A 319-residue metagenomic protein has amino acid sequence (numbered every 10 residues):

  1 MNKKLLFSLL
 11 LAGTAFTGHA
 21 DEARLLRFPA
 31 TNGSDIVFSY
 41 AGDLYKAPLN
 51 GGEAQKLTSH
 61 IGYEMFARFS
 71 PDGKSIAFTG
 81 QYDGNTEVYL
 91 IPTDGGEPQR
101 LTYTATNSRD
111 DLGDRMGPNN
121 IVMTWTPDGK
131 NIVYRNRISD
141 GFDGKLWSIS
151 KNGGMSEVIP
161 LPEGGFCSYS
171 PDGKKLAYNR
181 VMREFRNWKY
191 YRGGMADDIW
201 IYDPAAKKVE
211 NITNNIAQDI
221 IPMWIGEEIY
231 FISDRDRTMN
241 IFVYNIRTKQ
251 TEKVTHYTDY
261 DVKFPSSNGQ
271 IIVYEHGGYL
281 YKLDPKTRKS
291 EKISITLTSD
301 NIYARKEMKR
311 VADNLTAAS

Functional and structural regions predicted by a protein language model:
M1-L6: Bacterial N-terminal signal peptides that target proteins for export
L10-G18: Hydrophobic h-region of N-terminal signal peptides that target proteins for export in Gram-negative bacteria
A20-D21, S39-Y45, S59-E64, T79-Y89 (+12 more regions): A flexible loop/linker signature enriched in serine peptidases of the S9 family
D21-A47, L315-S319: Beta-strand-rich domains and repeat architectures in extracellular enzymes and scaffolds, especially beta-propellers
D21-L26, G52-A54, N301-A317: A short helix->beta-strand "capping" segment at the edge of beta-propeller domains
A30, R68, T124, S168 (+3 more regions): Conserved beta-strand position repeated across blades of beta-propeller domains
G33-S34, D72-K74, D128-K130, D172-K174 (+2 more regions): Short coil/turn segments that connect the beta-strands within blades of beta-propeller domains
